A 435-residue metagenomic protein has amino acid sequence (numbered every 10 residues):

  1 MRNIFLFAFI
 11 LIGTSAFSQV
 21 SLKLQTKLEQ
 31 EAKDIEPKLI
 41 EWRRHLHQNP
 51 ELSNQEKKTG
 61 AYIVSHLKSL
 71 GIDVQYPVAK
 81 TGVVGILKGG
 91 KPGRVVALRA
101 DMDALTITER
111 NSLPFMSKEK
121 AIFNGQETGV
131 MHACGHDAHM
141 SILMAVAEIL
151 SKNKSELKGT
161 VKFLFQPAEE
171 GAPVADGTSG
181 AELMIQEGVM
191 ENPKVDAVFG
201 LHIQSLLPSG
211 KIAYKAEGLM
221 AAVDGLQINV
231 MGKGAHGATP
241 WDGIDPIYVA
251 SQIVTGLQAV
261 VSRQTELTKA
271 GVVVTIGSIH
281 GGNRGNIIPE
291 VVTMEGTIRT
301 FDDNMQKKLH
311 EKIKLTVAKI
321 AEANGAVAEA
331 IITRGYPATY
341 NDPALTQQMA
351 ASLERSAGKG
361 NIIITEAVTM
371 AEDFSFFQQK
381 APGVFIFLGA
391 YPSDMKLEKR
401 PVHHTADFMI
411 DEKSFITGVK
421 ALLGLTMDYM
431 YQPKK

Functional and structural regions predicted by a protein language model:
M1-S21: Bacterial Sec-dependent N-terminal signal peptides
Q19-V20, S69, S251-K435: Metal-dependent amide/peptide-bond hydrolase catalytic core, centered on the "pita-bread" metallohydrolase fold
V20-M131, S141-A145, I149-K158: Acidic/His- and Gly-rich active-site-bordering loop/insert found across diverse amide/peptide-bond hydrolases
K23, K27, D34, K38-E41 (+16 more regions): Extracytoplasmic/secreted proteins, especially bacterial periplasmic and envelope-associated proteins
K33-P37, P50-A61, A133, D137 (+8 more regions): Soluble non-cytosolic domains of exported or imported proteins
L46, G85, L98, H136 (+8 more regions): Divalent metal-coordination and catalytic microenvironments
K120-M131, D137-A138, I149-L150, S155-S278 (+2 more regions): Histidine/acidic-residue-rich, glycine-tolerant segments that coordinate divalent metal ions
